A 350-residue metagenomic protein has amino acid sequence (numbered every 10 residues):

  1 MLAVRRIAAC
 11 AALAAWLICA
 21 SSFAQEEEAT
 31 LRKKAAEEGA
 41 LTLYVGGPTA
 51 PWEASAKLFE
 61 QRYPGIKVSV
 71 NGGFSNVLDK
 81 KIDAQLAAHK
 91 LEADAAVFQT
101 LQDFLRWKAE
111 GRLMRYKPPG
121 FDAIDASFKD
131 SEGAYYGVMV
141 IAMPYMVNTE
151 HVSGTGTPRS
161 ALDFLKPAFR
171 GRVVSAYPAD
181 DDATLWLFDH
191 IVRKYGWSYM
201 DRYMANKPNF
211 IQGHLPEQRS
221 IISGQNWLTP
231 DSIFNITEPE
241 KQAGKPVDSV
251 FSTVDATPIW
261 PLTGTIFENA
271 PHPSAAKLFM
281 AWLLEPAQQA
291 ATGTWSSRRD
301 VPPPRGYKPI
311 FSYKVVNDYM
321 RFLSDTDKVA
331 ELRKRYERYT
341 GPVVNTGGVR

Functional and structural regions predicted by a protein language model:
A8-A20: Bacterial N-terminal signal peptides
E28-A36, V45-K67, Y145, P239-E240 (+1 more regions): Short, polar/charged alpha-helical segment
T42-A56, S69-D83, K90-Q225: Extracytoplasmic ligand-binding site segments that recognize negatively charged/polar headgroups
L101-R106, W227-P246: A ligand-binding cleft/hinge motif common to bilobed small-molecule-binding domains
A126, V140-A142, D201-M204, F210-I211 (+1 more regions): Periplasmic-binding protein-like
P144-H151, D189, W260-H272, A291-T294: A bilobed periplasmic-binding-protein/Venus flytrap-type ligand-binding module shared by bacterial periplasmic
F169-A179, W282-G306: Periplasmic-binding protein-like
R305-R350: Extracellular/periplasmic bilobal clamshell ligand-binding domains
